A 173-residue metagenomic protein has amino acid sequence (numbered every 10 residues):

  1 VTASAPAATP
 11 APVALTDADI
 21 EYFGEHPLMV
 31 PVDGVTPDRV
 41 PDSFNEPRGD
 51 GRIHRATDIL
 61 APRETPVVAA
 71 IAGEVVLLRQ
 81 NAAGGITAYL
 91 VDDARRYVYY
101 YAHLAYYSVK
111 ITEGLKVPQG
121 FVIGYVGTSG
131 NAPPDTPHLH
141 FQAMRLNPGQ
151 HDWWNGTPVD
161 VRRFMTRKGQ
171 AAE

Functional and structural regions predicted by a protein language model:
T2-I86, Q119, T128, P158-E173: Surface-exposed, glycine-biased beta-strand/turn segments
H26, H54, H103, H138-H140 (+1 more regions): Histidine (H) residue identity feature
P31, S108-I111, D152: Short N-terminal micro-motifs specific to bacterial/archaeal maturation and metal-cluster initiation sites
E46-P47, T65-P66, Q80-A83, A94-Y97 (+4 more regions): Solvent-exposed loop/turn segments at secondary-structure junctions within structured extracellular/periplasmic domains
L60, V91-D93, M144-L146: A generic structural motif
A70-E113, T136-H140: Zn2+-dependent peptidoglycan hydrolase active-site motif and core
L115-E173: Conserved, short, structured surface segments that act as functional micro-motifs
